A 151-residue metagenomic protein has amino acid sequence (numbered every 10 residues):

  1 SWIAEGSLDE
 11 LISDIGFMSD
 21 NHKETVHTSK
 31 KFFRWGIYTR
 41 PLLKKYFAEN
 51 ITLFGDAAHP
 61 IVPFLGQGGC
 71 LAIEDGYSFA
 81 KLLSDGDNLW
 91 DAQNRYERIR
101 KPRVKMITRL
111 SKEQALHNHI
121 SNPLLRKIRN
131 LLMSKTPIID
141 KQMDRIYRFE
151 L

Functional and structural regions predicted by a protein language model:
S1-R34: Conserved FAD/dinucleotide-binding core of flavoprotein oxidoreductases
L8-L11, K31-N118: Conserved mid-domain beta->alpha element of the FAD-binding
K23-V26, I107-T108, Q142-R145: Short, hydrophobic secondary-structure boundary micro-motifs
D85-G86, A115-H117, K127-L131, L151: Short, intrinsically disordered/low-complexity patches at protein termini and at juxtamembrane boundaries
S121-L125: Terminal hydrophobic/aromatic helix or amphipathic segment near a protein terminus
N130-L151: C-terminal auxiliary extensions adjacent to catalytic cores
